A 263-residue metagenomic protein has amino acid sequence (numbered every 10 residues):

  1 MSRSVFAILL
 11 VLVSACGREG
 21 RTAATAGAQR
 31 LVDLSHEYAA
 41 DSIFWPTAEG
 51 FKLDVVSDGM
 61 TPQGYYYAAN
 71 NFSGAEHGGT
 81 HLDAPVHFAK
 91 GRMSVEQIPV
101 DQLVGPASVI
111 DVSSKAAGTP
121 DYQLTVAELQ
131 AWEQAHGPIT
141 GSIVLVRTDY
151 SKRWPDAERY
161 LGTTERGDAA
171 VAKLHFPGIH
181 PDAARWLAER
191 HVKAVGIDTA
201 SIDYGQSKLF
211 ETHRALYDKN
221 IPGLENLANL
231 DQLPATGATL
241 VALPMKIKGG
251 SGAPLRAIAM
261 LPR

Functional and structural regions predicted by a protein language model:
M1-F6: Bacterial N-terminal signal peptides that target proteins for export
L9-L10: Residue-level signal for mature regions of secreted extracellular proteins and peptides
V13-A15: C-terminal motif of bacterial Sec signal peptides marking the signal peptidase cleavage site
G17-R263: Active-/binding-site microenvironments in catalytic and ligand-binding cores
